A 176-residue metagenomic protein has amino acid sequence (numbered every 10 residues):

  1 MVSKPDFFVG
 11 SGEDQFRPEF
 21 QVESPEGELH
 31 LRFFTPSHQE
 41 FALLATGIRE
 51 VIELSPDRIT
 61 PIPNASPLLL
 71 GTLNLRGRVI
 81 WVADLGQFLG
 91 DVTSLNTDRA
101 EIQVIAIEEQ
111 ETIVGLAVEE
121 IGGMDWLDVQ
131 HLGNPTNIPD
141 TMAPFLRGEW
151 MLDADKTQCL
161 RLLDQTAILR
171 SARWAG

Functional and structural regions predicted by a protein language model:
M1-G176: An acidic, low-aromatic, low-complexity terminal/linker signal
